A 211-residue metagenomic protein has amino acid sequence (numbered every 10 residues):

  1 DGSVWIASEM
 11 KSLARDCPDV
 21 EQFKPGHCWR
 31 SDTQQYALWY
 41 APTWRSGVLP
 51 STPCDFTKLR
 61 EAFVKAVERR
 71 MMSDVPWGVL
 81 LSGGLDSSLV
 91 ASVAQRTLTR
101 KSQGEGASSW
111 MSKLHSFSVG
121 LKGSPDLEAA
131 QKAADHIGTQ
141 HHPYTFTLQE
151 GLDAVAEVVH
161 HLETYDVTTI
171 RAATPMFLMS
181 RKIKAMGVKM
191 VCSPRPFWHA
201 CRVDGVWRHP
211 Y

Functional and structural regions predicted by a protein language model:
D1-Y165, M176, R181, M186-M190: Cysteine-centered catalytic environments shared across enzyme families
D166-A172: Short, flexible loop segments at the rims of nucleotide/cofactor-binding pockets, characterized by
I170, L178-Y211: Active-site adenylate/phosphate-handling loop in enzymes that bind or generate adenylated species
